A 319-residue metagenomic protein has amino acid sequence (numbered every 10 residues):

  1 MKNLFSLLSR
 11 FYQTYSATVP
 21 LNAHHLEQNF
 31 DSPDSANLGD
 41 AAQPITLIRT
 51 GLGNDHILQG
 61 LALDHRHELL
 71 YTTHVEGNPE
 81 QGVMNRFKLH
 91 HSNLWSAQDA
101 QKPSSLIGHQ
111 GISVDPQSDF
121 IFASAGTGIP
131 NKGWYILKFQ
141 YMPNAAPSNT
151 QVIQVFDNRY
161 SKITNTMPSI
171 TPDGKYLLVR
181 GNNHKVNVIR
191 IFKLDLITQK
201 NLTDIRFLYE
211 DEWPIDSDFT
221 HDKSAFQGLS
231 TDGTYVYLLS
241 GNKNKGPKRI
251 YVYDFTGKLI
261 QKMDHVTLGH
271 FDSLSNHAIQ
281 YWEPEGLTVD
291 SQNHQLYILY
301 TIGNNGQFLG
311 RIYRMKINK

Functional and structural regions predicted by a protein language model:
N29-G51, W95-S105, A145-I163, N201-K223 (+1 more regions): Surface-exposed loop and turn segments in beta-propeller and other repeat-based domains that flank or scaffold
R49-E80: Beta-strand-rich domains and repeat architectures in extracellular enzymes and scaffolds, especially beta-propellers
N54-G60, L106-G111, K162-M167, H221-L229 (+1 more regions): Signature of short aromatic-glycine-proline-rich micro-motifs recurring in repeat-based ectodomains
L63-H67, V114-S118, P172-D173, T231-G233 (+1 more regions): Residue-level detector of Asp-centered blade-edge/turn motifs that repeat once per structural unit in beta-propeller
P79-F87, I129-Q140, K185-D195, K245-Y253 (+1 more regions): Structural motif
F87-N93, F139-P147, I191-D204, Y253-I260 (+1 more regions): Short loop/turn segments immediately following beta-strands, especially the blade-tip and inter-blade linker loops
H91-A125: Blade-loop segments of beta-propeller domains
F219-T256: Loop/turn-rich, solvent-exposed surfaces of beta-rich toroidal or solenoidal domains
